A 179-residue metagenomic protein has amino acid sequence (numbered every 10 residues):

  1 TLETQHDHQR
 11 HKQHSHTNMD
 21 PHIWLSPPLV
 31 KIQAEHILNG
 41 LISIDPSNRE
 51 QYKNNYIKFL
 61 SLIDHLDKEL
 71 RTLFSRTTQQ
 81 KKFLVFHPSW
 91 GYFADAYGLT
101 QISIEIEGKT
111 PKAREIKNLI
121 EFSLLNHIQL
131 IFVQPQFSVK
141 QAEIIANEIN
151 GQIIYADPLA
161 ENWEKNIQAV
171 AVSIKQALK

Functional and structural regions predicted by a protein language model:
T1-K179: Extracytoplasmic metal-acquisition and chelation regions
